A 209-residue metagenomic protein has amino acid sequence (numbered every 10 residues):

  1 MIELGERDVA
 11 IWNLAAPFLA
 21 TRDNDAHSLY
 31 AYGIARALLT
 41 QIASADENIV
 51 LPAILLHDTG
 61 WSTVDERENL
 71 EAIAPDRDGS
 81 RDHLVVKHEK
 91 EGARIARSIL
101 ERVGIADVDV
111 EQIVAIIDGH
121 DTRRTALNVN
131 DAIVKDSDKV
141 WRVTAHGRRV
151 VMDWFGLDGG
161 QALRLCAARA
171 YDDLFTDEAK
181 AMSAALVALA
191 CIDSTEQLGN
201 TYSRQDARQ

Functional and structural regions predicted by a protein language model:
M1-E3, L19-L29, G33-A45, L56 (+3 more regions): Divalent metal-dependent phosphate-bond-processing catalytic cores, especially two-metal-ion Mg2+/Mn2+ enzymes that act
E6-Y30, N69-H83: Active-site flanking loop/helix segments enriched in acidic
D23, E47, L84, H88: Conserved acidic
Y30-I34, L38, V86-R102: An active-site-proximal "capping" alpha-helix that borders the catalytic cofactor pocket
I42-P52, E101-I117, N130: Acidic/histidine metal-binding catalytic segments
E47-D76, G92, Q112-T122, D138: His-Asp-centered metal-binding catalytic motifs of divalent-metal-dependent phosphohydrolases/nucleases
